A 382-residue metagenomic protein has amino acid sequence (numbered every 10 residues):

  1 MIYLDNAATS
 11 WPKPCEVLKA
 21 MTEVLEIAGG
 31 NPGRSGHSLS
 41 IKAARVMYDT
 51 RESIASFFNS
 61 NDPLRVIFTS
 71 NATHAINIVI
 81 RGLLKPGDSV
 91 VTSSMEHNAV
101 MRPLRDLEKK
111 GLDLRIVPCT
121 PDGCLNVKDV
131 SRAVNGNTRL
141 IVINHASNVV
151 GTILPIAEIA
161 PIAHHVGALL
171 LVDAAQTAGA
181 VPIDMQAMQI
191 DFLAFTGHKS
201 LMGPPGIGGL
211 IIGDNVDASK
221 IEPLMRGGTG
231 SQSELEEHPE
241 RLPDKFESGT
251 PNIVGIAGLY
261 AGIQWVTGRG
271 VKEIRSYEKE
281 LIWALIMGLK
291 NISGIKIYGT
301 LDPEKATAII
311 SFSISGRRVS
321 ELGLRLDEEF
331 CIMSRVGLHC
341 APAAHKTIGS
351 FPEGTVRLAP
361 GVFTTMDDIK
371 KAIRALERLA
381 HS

Functional and structural regions predicted by a protein language model:
M1-S382: Pyridoxal 5′-phosphate
